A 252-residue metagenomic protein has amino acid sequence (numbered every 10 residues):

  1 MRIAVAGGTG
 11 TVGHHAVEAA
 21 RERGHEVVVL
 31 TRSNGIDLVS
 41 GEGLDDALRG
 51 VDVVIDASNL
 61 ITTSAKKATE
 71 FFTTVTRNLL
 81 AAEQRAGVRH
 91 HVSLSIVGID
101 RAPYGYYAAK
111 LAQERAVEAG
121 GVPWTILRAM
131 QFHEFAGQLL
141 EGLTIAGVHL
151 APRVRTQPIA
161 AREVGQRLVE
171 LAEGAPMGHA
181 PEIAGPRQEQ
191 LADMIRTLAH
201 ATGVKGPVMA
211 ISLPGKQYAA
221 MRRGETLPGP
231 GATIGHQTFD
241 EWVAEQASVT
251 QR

Functional and structural regions predicted by a protein language model:
M1-H25: N-terminal Rossmann NAD(P)H-binding glycine-rich loop of SDR-like oxidoreductase domains
V12, V54, A161-L168, I183 (+2 more regions): Non-catalytic, hydrophobic alpha-helical segments
R21-A86, I96-R101: NAD(P)H-binding glycine-rich loop region in Rossmannoid oxidoreductase-like domains and their noncatalytic homologs
H90, S95, D100, A112-F135 (+1 more regions): Conserved beta-loop-beta element that borders a ligand/cofactor-binding pocket
T125, Q138-I159, E163, A175: A conserved pocket-lining segment of Rossmann-fold NAD(P)-dependent short-chain dehydrogenase/reductase
E134-A146, L171-P181, V204-G206: Glycine/proline-rich active-site loop of Rossmann-fold NAD(P)-dependent oxidoreductases
L150-R155, P181-Q188: Glycine-rich Rossmann NAD(P)(H)-binding loop
Q188, I195-R252: Mobile cap/lid helix-loop segments that border enzyme active or cofactor-binding sites and regulate substrate access
